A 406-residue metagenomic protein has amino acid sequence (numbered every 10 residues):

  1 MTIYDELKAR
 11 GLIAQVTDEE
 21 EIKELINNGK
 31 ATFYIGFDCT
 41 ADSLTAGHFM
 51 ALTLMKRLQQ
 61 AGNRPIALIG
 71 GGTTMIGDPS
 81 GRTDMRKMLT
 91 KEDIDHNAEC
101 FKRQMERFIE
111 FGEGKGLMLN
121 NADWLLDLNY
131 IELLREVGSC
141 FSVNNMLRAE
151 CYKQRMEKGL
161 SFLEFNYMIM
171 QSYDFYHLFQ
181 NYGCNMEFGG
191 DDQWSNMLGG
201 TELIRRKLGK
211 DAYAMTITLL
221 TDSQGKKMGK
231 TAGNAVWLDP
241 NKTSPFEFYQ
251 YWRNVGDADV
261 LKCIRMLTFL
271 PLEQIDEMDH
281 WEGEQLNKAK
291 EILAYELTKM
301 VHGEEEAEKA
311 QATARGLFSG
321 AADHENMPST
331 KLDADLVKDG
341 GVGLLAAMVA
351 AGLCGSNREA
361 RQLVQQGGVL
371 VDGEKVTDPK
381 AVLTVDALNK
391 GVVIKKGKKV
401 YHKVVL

Functional and structural regions predicted by a protein language model:
M1-L25: N- or domain-start disorder-to-order transition segments that initiate the globular core
R10, T90-K91, N97-T218, D222: Divalent-metal (Mg2+/Mn2+/Ca2+)-assisted nucleotide/phosphate chemistry catalytic cores
V16, E21-P79, E187-W194: N-terminal catalytic cores of NTP/NDP-binding nucleotidyl/phosphoryl-transfer enzymes
A51-L58, L178, N196-I204, L297 (+1 more regions): Buried hydrophobic packing segments
G77-G81, L128-L134, K226-A232: Short acidic, glycine/serine/threonine-rich loops at helix termini
P79-D95: A charged helix-plus-loop insertion that forms the helical arch/lid used to bind and gate nucleic-acid substrates
I204-L406: Conserved nucleotide- and phosphate/pyrophosphate-binding catalytic cores in adenylate/nucleotidyl-handling enzymes
